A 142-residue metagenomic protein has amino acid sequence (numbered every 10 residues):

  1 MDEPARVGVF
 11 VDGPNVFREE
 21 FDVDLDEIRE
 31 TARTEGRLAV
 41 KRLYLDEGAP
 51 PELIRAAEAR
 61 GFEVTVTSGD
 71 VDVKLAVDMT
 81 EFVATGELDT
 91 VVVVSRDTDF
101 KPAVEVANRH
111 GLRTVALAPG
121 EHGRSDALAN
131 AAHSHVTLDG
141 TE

Functional and structural regions predicted by a protein language model:
M1-V73, A84, R113, P119: Domain-level signal for Mg2+-assisted phosphodiester chemistry and nucleotide/NA-binding surfaces in nucleic-acid
D12, L43, M79, D97 (+1 more regions): A residue-level signal for conserved active-site and pocket-lining positions in enzyme catalytic cores
E27, K74-D78, D99: Well-ordered alpha-helical segments embedded in enzymatic catalytic cores
Y44-D46, T90-R96: Acidic beta-strand-to-loop metal/phosphate-binding motif
A49-P51, D72-L75, T80-E87, R124-V136: Accessory recognition modules or surfaces
T98-V106: Acidic, divalent-metal-coordinating active-site segment for phosphoryl/phosphodiester hydrolysis, typified by short
V106-E142: Acidic, PIN/NYN-like endoribonuclease modules and their adjacent C-terminal/linker elements
